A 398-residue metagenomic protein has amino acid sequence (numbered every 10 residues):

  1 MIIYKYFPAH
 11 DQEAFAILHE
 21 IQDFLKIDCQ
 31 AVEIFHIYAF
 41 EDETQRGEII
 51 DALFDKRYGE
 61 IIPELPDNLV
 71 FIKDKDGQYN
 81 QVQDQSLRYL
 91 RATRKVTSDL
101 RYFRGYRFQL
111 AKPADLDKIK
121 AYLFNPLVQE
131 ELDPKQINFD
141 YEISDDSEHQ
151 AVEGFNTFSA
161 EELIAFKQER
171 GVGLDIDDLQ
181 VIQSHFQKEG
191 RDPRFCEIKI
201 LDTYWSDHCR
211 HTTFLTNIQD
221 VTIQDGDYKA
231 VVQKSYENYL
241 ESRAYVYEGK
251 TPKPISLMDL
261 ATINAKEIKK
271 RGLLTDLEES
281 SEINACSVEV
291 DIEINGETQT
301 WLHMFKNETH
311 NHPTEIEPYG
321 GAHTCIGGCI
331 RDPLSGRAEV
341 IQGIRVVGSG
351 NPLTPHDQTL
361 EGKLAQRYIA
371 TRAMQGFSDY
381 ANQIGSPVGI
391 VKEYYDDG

Functional and structural regions predicted by a protein language model:
M1-G398: Core nucleic-acid recognition elements
